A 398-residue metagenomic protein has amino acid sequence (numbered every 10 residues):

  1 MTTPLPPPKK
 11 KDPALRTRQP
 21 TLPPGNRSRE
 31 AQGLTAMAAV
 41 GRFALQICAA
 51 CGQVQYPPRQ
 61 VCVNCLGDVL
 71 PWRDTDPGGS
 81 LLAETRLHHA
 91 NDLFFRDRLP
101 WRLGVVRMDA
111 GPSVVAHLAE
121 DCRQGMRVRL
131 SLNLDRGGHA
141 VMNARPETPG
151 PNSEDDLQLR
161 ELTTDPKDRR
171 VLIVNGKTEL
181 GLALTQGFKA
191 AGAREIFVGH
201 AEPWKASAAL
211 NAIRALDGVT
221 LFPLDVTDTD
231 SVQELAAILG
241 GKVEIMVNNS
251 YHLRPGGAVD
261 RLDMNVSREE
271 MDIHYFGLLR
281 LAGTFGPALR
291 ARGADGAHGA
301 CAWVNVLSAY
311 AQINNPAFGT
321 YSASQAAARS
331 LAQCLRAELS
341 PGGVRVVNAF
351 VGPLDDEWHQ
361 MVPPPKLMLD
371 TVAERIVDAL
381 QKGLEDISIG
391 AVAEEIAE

Functional and structural regions predicted by a protein language model:
K177-T178: Conserved glycine-rich cofactor-binding loop
A193-A208: Conserved glycine-rich Rossmann-like NAD(P)H-binding loop of the short-chain dehydrogenase/reductase
I213-D230: Rossmann-fold cofactor-recognition segment
Q233, Y251-R268, D295-G296, A317: Conserved mid-core segment of classical short-chain dehydrogenase/reductases
A282-G283: A short, exposed helix-loop element centered on a Lys and neighboring polar residues
D295-Q333, A337-S340: Catalytic loop of short-chain dehydrogenase/reductase
N348-A349, D356, Q360-E398: C-terminal helical subdomain
